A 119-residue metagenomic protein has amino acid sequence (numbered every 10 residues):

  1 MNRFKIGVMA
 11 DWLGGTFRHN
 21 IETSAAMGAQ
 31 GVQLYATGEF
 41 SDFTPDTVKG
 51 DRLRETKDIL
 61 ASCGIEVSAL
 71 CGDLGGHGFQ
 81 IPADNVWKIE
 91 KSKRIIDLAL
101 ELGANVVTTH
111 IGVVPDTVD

Functional and structural regions predicted by a protein language model:
M1-N105: N-terminal pre-domain/capping segments
A99-D119: Active-site groove signature of glycoside hydrolases
